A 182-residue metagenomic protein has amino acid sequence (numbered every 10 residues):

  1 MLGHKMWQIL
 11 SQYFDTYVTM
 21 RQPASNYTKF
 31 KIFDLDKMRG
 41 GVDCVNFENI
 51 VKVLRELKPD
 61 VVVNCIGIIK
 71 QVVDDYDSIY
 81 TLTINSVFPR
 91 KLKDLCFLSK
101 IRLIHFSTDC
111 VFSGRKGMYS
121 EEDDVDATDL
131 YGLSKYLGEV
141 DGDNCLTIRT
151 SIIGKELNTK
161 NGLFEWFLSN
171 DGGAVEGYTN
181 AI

Functional and structural regions predicted by a protein language model:
G3-H4: N-terminal Rossmann-fold NAD(P) dinucleotide-binding loop
V18-K52: Adenosine-cofactor binding site in Rossmann-like domains, unifying the SAM/SAH pocket of S-adenosylmethionine-dependent
T19, V62-I66, L103-D109, I148-T150: SDR active-site strand-loop-helix element
G41-I84: NAD(P)H-binding glycine-rich loop region in Rossmannoid oxidoreductase-like domains and their noncatalytic homologs
V45, Y76, Y80-K91, V125 (+2 more regions): Glycine-rich NAD(P)-binding loop of the Rossmann-fold in SDR/ketoreductase-type enzymes
Q71, H105-M118, L130, Y136 (+1 more regions): Conserved catalytic-site region of short-chain dehydrogenase/reductase
R90-D126: Conserved Rossmann-fold NAD(P)-dependent oxidoreductase catalytic core, especially the SDR/UDP-sugar
T128, V140-I182: NAD(P)-dependent short-chain dehydrogenase/reductase
